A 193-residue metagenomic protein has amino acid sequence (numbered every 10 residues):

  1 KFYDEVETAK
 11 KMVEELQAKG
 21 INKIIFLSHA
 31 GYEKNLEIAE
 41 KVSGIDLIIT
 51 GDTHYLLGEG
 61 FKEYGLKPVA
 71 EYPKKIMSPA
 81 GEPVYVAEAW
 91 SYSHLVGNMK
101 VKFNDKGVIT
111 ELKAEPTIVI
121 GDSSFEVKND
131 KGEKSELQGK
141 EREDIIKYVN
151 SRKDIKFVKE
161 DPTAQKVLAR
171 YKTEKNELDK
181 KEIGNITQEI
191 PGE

Functional and structural regions predicted by a protein language model:
K1, N35-I190: Active-site-adjacent helix-turn-beta-strand microarchitecture at beta-sheet edges that either contains or buttresses
K1-K23: Binuclear metal-dependent hydrolase catalytic cores centered on His/Asp/Glu-rich metal-binding motifs
Q17-L27, G31-D46: Alpha/propeptide regions of enzymes that mature by internal proteolysis
